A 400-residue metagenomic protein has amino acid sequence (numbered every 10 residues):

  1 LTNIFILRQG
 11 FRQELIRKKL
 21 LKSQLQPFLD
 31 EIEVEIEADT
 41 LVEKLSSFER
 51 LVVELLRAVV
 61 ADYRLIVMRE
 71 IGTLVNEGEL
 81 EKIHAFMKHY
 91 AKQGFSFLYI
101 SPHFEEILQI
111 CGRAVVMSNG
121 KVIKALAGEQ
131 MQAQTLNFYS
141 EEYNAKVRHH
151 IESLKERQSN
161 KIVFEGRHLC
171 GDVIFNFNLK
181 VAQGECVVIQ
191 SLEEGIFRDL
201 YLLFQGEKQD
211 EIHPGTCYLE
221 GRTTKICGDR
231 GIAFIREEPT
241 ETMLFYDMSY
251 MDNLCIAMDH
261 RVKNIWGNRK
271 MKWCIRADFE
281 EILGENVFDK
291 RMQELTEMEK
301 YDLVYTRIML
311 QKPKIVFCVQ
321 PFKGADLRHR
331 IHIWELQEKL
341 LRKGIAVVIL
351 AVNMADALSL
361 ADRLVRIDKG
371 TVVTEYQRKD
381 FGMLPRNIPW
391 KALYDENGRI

Functional and structural regions predicted by a protein language model:
L1-R57, E237, T242-R307, Q311-P313: ABC-family P-loop ATPase nucleotide-binding domains
L1-Y143, P321-F322, H329, E335-Q337: Hydrophobic alpha-helical bundles that form the membrane domains of multi-pass transporters
F95, R230, G344-I345: Switch/coupling loops of ABC transporter nucleotide-binding domains
P102-H103, E237-P239, V352-N353: Conserved H-loop
N119-Q183: Flexible nucleotide-interacting loop at or near the entrance of a catalytic core
K121-N144, T371-N397: Conserved beta-strand-loop-alpha-helix hinge in the C-terminal portion of ABC ATPase nucleotide-binding domains
K161-T296, T306: Flexible loop/N-cap segments at domain edges
